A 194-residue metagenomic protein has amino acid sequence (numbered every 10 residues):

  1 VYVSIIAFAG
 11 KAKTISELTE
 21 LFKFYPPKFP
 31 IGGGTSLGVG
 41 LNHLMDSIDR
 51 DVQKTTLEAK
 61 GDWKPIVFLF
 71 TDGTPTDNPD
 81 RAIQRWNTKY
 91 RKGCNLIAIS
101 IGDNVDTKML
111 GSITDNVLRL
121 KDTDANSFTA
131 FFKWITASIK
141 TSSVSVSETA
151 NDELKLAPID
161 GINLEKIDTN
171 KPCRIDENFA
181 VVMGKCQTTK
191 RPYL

Functional and structural regions predicted by a protein language model:
V1-S16, I66-F70, A98-I101: Von Willebrand factor
K13, K23-W63, T76-D77, I97-K108 (+2 more regions): Von Willebrand factor
S16-K23, G111-I113: Short, flexible, mixed-charge acidic loops at enzyme active sites
S47-D51, K89, S138, S142: Conserved, well-folded catalytic cores of nucleic-acid-processing and energy-transducing macromolecular machines
W63-T76, D80-Q84: Extended, charged alpha-helical interaction scaffolds
W86-C94: Arginine/glycine-rich "motif VI" loop of SF2 helicases in the C-terminal RecA-like domain
D103-L154: Von Willebrand factor A/integrin I-like adhesion domains
A125, S143-L194: Extended acidic, low-complexity intrinsically disordered regions
